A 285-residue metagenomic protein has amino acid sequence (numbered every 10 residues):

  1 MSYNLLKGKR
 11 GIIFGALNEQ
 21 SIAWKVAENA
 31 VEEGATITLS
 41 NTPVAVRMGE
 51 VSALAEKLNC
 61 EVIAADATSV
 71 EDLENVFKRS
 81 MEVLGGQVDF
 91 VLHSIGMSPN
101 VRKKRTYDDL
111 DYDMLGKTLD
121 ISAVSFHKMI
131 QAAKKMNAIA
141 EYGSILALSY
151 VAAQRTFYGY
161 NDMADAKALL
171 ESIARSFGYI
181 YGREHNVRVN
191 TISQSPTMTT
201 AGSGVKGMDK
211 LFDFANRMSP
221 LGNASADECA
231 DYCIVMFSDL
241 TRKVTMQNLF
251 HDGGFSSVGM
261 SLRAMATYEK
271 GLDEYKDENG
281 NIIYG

Functional and structural regions predicted by a protein language model:
Y3-S40: Canonical Rossmann dinucleotide-binding motif of NAD(H)/NADP(H)-dependent dehydrogenases/reductases, specifically
R10-F14, V88-G96: Conserved hydrophobic beta-strands of the Rossmann-like cofactor-binding core in SDR/related NAD(P)H-dependent
I13, L92, L146, V189-I192 (+3 more regions): Hydrophobic structural elements of the Rossmann-like NAD(P)H-binding subdomain that define the short-chain
G15-K25, G96-E184, S193-T199, N216 (+2 more regions): Catalytic loop of short-chain dehydrogenase/reductase
S52, E184, T191-M218, G259-G285: A glycine/serine/threonine-rich, flexible loop-to-helix segment that serves as the NAD(P) cofactor-binding "lid"
A55-E71: Rossmann-fold cofactor-recognition segment
T68-V83: Conserved Rossmann-fold cofactor-binding substructure of NAD(P)-dependent oxidoreductases
V124, V187, T191, D209-V244 (+2 more regions): C-terminal helical subdomain
